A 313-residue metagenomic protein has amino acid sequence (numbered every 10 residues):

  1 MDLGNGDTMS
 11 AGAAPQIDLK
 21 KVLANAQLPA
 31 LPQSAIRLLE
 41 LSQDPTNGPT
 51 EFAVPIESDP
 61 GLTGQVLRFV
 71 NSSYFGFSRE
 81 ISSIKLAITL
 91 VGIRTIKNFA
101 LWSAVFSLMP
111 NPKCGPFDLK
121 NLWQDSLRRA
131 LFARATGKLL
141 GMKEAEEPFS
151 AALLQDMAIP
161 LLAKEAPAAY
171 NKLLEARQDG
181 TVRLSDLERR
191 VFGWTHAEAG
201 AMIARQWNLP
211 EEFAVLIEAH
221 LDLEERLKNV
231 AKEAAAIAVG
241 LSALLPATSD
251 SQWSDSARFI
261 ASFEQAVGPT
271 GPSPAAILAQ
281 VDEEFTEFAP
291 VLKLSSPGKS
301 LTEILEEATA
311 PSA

Functional and structural regions predicted by a protein language model:
M1-L19, A261-A313: Terminal helices and disordered tails flanking the catalytic cores of nucleotide-processing hydrolases
M1-Q178, V182-F259, L301-L305: Conserved alpha-helical "signature site" that marks functionally important helical segments or helix/loop junctions
